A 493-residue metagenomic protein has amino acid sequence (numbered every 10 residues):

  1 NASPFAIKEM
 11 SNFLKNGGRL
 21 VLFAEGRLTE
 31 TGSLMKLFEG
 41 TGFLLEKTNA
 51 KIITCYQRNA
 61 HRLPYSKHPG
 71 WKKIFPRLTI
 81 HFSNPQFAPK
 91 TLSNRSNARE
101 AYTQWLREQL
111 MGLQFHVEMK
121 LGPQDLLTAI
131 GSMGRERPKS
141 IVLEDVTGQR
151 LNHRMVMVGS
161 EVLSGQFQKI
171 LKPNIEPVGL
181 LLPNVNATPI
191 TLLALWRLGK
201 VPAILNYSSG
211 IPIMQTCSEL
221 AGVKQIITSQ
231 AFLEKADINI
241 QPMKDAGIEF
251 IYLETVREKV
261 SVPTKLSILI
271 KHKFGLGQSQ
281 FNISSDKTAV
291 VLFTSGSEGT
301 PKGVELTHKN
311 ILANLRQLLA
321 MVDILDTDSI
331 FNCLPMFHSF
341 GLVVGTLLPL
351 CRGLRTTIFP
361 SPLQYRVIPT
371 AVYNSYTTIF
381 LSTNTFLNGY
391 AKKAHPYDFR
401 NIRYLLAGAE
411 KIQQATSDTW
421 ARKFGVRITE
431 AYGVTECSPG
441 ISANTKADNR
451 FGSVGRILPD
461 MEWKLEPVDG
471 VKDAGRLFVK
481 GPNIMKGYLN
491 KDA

Functional and structural regions predicted by a protein language model:
F5-I130: Non-catalytic C-terminal accessory region of glycerolipid acyltransferases and related lyso-lipid remodeling enzymes
P138-K139, F250-L253, R257-F293, T300 (+1 more regions): Conserved pre-ATP/AMP-binding loop-to-beta segment of ANL
R150-M155, F281-N282, A289-A313, N444: Conserved AMP-binding A3 loop
G165-S209, C333-P335: Conserved AMP-binding/adenylate-forming
R197-S267: Structural core segment of the AMP-binding/adenylate-forming
L253, L266, T377-L381, A391-R450 (+1 more regions): Gly/Ser/Thr-rich phosphate-binding loop
L312-S329, F337-T378, K392-K393: Conserved AMP-binding/adenylation subdomain of ANL enzymes
R450-D460, D469-A493: Conserved ATP/PPi-binding loop(s) of AMP-dependent carboxylate-activating enzymes
